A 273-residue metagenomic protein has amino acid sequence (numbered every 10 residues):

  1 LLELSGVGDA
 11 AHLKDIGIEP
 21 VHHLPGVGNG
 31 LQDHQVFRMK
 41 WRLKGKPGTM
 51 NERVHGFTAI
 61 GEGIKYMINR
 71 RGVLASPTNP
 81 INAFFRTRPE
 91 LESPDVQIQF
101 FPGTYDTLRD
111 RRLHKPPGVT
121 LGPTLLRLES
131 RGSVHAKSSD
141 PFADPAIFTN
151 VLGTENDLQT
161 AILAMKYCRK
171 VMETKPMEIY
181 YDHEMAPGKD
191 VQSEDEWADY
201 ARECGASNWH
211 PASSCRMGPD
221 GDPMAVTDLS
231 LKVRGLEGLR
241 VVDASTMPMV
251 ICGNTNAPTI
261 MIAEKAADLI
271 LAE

Functional and structural regions predicted by a protein language model:
L1-K65, G72-V73: Glycine-rich loop(s) and the adjacent beta-strand/alpha-helix scaffold that form part
L43-G48, G61-P258, A266-E273: FAD-dependent oxidoreductase catalytic-site/capping-region signature
